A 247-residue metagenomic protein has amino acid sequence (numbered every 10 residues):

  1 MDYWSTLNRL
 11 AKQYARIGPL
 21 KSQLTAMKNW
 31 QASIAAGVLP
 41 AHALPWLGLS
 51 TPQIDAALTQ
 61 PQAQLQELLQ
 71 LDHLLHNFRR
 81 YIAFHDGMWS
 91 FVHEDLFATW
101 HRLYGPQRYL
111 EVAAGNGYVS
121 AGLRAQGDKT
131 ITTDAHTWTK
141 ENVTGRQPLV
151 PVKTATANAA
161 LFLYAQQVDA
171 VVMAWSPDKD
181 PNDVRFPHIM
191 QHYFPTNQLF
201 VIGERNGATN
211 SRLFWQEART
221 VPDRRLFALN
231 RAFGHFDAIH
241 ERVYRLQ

Functional and structural regions predicted by a protein language model:
M1-V92, D237: N-terminal accessory regions of S-adenosyl-L-methionine
A83-Q107: Conserved alpha-helix/loop element of class I SAM-dependent methyltransferases that forms part of the SAM/SAH-binding
G105-G115: Conserved class I S-adenosyl-L-methionine
R108, K129, Q198: Residues at the starts of beta-strands that form the adenosine-phosphate
N116-D128: Conserved SAM-binding loop of SAM-dependent methyltransferases across substrates and taxa, primarily the Class I
T133-A170: S-adenosyl-L-methionine
V168-D183: A short SAM/SAH-binding and catalytic strip from SAM-dependent methyltransferases
P181-Q247: C-terminal substrate-binding/active-site "lid" region of AdoMet-derived donor-dependent transferases
